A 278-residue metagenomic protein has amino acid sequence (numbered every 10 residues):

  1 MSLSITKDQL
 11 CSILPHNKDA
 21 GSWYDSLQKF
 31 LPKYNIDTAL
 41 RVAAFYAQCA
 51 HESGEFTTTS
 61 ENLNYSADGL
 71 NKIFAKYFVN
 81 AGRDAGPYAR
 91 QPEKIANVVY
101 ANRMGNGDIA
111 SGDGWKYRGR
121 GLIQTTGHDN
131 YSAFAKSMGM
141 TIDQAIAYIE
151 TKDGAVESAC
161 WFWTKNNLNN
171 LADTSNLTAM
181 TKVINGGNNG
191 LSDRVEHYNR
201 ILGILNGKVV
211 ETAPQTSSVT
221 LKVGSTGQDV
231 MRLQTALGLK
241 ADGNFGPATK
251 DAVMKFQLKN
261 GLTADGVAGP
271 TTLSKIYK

Functional and structural regions predicted by a protein language model:
S2-L14, N206-N244: Acidic, Ser/Thr/Pro/Gly-enriched interdomain connector segments
S2-S22, S26, A50-W161: Peptidoglycan-targeting cell-wall enzymes and recognition modules
A20-G21, H51-E61, N169, G187-R194 (+1 more regions): Secretory-pathway/luminal and periplasmic proteins that interact with or process carbohydrate-rich
A39-G54: Active-site-adjacent structural elements in enzyme catalytic domains
C49-E52, G127, A172-G190, P247-N260: Acidic helix/loop microenvironments that form the catalytic cleft of cell-wall polysaccharide enzymes
M140-L191: Extracellular low-complexity, Gly/Ser/Thr-rich intrinsically disordered linkers and protease-sensitive activation/hinge
V183-S218: Low-complexity, Gly/Ser/Thr/Pro-rich intrinsically disordered linker/tail segments
T220-K278: Short acidic, glycine/serine/threonine-rich helix-capping segments at coil-helix boundaries
